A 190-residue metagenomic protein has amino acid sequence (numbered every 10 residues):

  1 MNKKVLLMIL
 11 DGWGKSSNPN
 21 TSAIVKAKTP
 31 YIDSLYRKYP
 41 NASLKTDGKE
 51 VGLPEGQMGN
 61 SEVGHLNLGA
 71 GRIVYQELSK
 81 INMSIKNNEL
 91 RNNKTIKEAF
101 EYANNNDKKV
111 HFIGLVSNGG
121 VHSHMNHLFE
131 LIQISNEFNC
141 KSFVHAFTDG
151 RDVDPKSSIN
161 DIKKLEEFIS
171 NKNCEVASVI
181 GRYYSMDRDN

Functional and structural regions predicted by a protein language model:
N2-V5, G14-Y184: Active-site nucleophile/metal-coordination loop of metallo-enzymes that catalyze phosphate/sulfate and related
R188-N190: C-terminal "exit" segments of structured domains
